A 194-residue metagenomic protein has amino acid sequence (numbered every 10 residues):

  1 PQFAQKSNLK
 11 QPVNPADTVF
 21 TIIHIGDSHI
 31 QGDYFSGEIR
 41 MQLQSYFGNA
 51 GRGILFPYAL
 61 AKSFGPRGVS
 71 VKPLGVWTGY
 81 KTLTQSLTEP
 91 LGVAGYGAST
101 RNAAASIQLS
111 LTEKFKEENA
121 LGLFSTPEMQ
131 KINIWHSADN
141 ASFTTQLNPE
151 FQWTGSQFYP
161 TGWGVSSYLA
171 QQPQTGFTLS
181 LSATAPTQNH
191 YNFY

Functional and structural regions predicted by a protein language model:
F3-V76, S106-E113, E118-Y194: Serine-esterase "nucleophile elbow" of acetyl-processing enzymes
K72-T100: Flexible inter-domain linker/hinge segments
